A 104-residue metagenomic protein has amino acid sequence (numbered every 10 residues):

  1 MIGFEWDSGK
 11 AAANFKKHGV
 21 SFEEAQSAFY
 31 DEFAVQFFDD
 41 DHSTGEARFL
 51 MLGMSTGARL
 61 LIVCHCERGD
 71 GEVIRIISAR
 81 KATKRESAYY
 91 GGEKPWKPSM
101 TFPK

Functional and structural regions predicted by a protein language model:
M1-K104: Ribonuclease/tRNase effector modules and their secretory precursors
